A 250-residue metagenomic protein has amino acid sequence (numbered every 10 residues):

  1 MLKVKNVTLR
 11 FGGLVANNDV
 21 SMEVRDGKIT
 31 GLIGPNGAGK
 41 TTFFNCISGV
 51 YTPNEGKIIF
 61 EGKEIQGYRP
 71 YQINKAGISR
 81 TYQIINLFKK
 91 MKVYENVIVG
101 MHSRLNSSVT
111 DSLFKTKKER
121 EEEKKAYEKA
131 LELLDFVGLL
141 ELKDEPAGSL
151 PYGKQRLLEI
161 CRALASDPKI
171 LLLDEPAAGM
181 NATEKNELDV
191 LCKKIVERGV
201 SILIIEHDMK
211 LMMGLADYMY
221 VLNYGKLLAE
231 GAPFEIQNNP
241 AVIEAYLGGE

Functional and structural regions predicted by a protein language model:
M1-E250: Glycine-rich phosphate-binding loops of nucleotide-dependent enzymes
